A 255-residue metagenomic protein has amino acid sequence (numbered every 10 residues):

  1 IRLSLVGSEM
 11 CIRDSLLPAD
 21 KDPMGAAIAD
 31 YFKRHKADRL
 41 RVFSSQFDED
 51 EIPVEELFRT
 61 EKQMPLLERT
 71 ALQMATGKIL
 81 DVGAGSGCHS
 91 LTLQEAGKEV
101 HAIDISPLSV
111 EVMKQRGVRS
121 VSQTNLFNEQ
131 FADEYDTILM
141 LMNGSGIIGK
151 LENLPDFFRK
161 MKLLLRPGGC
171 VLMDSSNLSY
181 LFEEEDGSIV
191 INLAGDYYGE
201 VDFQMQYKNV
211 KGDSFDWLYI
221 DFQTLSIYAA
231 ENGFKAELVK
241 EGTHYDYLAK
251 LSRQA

Functional and structural regions predicted by a protein language model:
I1-I12: Single conserved hydrophobic/aromatic residue that forms the stacking wall/gate of nucleotide- or nucleobase-binding
R13-Q73: S-adenosyl-L-methionine
D30, R166-S226: SAM-dependent methyltransferase
T76-G85: Conserved class I S-adenosyl-L-methionine
S106-P107: Conserved SAM/SAH-binding beta-strand->alpha-helix loop
G117-N128: Conserved SAM-binding strand-loop segment of SAM-dependent methyltransferases
Y135-P155: A short SAM/SAH-binding and catalytic strip from SAM-dependent methyltransferases
L154-P167: A short glycine-rich, Lys/Arg-flanked "PGG" loop and its adjoining helix->strand segment in the class I
